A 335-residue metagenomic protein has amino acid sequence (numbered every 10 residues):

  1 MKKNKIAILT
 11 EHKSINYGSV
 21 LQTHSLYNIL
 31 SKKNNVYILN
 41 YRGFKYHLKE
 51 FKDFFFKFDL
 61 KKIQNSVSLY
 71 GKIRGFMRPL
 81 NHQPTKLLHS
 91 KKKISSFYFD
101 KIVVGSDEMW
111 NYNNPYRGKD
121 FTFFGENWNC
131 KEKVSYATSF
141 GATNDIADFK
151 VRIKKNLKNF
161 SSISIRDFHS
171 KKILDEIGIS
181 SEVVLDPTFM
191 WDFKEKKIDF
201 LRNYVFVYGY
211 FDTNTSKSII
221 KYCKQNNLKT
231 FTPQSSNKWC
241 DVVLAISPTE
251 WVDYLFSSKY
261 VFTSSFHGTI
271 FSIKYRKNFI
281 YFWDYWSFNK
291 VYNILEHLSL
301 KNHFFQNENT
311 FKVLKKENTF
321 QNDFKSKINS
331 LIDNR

Functional and structural regions predicted by a protein language model:
M1-R335: Active-site anion-handling motifs in enzyme catalytic cores
